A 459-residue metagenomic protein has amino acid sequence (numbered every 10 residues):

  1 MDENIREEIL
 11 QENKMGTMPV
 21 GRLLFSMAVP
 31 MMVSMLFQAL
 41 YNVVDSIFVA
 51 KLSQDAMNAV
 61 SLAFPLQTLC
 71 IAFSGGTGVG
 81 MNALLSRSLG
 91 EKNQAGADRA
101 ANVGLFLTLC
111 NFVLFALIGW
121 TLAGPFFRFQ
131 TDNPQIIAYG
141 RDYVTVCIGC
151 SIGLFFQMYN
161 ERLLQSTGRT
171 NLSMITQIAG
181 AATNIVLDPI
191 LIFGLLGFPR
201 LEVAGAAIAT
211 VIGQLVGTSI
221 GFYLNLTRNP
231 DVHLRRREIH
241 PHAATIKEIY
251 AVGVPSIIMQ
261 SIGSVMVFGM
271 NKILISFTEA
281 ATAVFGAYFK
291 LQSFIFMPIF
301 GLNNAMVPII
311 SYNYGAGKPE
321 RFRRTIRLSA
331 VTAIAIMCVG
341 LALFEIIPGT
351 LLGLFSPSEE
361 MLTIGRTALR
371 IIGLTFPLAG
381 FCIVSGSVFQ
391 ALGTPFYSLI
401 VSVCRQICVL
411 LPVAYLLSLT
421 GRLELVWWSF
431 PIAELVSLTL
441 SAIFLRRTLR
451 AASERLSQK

Functional and structural regions predicted by a protein language model:
M1-A28, L85-I152, P199-V254, I310-T375 (+1 more regions): Short alpha-helical transmembrane segments in multi-pass integral membrane proteins
T17, G21-L40, V44, L66-F73 (+7 more regions): Residue-level signal for short hydrophobic patches within transmembrane helices of multi-pass membrane transporters
S26, F48-T68, P134-Y139, V203-A204 (+5 more regions): Interfacial/gating helices of multi-pass transporter permease domains
S26-D45, V146, Q157, G180 (+5 more regions): Transmembrane helical elements of multi-pass membrane transporters/channels
L36, L40-N58, F127-P134, I190-L201 (+4 more regions): Helix-terminus/linker motif at the lipid-water interface of multi-pass membrane proteins
M57-W120, L154-S173, V284-A342, I346-P348 (+1 more regions): Small-residue-rich hydrophobic transmembrane alpha-helices
L69-A72, A116, N184-P189, T218-F222 (+4 more regions): Hydrophobic transmembrane alpha-helices of multi-pass small-molecule transporters
G78, C147-Q165, S173-A181, A206-I220 (+4 more regions): Short runs within selected transmembrane alpha-helices of multi-pass transporters and secretion channels
